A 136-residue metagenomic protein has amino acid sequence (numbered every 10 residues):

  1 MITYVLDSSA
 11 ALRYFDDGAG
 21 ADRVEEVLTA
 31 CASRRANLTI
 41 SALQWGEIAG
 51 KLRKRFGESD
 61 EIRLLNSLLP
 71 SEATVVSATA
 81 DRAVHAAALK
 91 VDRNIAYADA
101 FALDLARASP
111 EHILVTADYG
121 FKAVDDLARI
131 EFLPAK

Functional and structural regions predicted by a protein language model:
M1-I40, R53-N66, K136: Short, well-structured N-terminal submotif of metal-dependent ribonuclease cores
M1-T3, L103-K136: Acidic, PIN/NYN-like endoribonuclease modules and their adjacent C-terminal/linker elements
L6, T39-I40, S77, Y97 (+1 more regions): Short beta-strand scaffold positions
A11-L12, W45, F121-K122: A generic structural signal for short hydrophobic patches within well-formed alpha-helices
R23, E47-I48, H85, A123-V124: Phosphate- and divalent-cation-binding pockets in alpha/beta enzyme and binding domains that engage nucleotide-derived
S59, L64-T79, A83-V84, D92 (+1 more regions): Short acidic, glycine/proline-enriched helix-loop-strand junctions
A73-I113: Active-site neighborhoods of divalent-metal-dependent phosphate/nucleic-acid chemistry enzymes
